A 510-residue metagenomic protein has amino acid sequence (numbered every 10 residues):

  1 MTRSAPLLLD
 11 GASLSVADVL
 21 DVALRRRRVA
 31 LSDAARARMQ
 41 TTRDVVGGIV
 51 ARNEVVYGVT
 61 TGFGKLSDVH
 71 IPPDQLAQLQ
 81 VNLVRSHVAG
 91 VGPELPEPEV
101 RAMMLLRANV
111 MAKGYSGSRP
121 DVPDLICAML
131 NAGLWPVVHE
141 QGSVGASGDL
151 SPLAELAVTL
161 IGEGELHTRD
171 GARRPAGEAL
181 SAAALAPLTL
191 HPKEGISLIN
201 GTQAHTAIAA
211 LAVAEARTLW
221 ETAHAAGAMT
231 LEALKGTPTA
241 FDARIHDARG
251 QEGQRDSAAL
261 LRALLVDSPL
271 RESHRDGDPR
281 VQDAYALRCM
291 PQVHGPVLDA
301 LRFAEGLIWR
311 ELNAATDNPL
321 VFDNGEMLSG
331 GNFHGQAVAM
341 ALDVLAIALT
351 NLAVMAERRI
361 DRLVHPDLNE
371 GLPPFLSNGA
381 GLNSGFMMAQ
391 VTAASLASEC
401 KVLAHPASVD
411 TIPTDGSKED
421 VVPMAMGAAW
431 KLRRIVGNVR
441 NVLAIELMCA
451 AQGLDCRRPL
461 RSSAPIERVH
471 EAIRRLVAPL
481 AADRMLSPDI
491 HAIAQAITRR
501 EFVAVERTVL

Functional and structural regions predicted by a protein language model:
T2-R27, L31-R38, T42-V50, L76 (+1 more regions): C-terminal auxiliary extensions adjacent to catalytic cores
S13-G48, E54-V59, F63-R101, P123: Residues that scaffold, gate, or flank divalent-cation-dependent active/transport sites
V19, L83, H87, E99 (+6 more regions): Short alpha-helical scaffolding segments that buttress acidic/His motifs in well-ordered protein cores
Y57-L79, S86-N109, H139-I161, L188-H205 (+1 more regions): FAD-binding core of FAD-dependent oxidoreductases, characterized by glycine-rich FAD pyrophosphate-binding loops
D68-I71, V84-G92, M104, A108-M111 (+6 more regions): Generic short alpha-helical segment signal, independent of protein family or function, capturing local helix propensity
E94, G117-D121, L307: Alpha/propeptide regions of enzymes that mature by internal proteolysis
G114-Q141: FAD-binding glycine-rich core of flavoenzymes that anchor FAD
Y115, V144-A146, G381: Conserved, non-catalytic sequence blocks in retroelement Pol enzymes and Pol-derived host proteins
